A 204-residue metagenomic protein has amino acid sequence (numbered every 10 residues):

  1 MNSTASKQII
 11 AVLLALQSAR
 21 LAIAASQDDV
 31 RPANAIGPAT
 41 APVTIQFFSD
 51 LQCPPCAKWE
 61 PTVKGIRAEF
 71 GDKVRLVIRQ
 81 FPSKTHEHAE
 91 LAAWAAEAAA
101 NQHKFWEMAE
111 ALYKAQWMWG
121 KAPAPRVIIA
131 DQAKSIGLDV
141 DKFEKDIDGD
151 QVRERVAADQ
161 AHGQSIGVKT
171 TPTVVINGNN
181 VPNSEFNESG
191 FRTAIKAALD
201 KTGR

Functional and structural regions predicted by a protein language model:
S3-A5, A25, K64-G65, A130-R204: C-terminal cap of thioredoxin/glutaredoxin-like
I9-R20: Bacterial N-terminal signal peptides
S18, A24-Q27: Post-cleavage N-terminal segment of exported redox proteins
S26-V43: A short beta-strand-turn-helix
N34-I36, W119, V181: Short clusters of hydrophobic/aromatic residues that line enzyme substrate/ligand-binding pockets
P38, F47, E185: Conserved strand-loop elements at the edges of beta-sheets that form or border functional pockets
A41, Q46-K134, I166-K169, A194-R204: Structural alpha/beta surface segment adjacent to cysteine/selenocysteine redox centers across thiol/disulfide enzymes
